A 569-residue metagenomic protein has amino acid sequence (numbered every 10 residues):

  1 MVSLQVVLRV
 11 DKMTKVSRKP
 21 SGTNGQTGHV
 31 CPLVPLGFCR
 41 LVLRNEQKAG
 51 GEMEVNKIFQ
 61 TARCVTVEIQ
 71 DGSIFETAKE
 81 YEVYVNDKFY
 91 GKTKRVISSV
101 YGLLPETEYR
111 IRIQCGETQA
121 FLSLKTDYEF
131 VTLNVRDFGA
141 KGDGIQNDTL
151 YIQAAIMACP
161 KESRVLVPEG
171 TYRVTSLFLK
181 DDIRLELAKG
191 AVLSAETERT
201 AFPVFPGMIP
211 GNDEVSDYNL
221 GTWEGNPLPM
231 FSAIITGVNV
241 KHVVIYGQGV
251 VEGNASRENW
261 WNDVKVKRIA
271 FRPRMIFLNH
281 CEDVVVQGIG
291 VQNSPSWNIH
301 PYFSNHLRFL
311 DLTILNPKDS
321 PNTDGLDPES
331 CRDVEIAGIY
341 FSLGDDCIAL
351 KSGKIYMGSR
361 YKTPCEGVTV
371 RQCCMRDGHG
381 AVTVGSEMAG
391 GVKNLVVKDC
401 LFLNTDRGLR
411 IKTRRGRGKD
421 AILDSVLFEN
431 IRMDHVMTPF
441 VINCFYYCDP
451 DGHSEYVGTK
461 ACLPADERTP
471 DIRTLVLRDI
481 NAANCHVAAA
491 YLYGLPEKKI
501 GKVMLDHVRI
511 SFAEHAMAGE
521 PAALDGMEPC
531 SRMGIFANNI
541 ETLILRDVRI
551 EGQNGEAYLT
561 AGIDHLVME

Functional and structural regions predicted by a protein language model:
K19, K48-E569: Extracellular/periplasmic carbohydrate-active domains that bind, remodel, or depolymerize complex polysaccharides
